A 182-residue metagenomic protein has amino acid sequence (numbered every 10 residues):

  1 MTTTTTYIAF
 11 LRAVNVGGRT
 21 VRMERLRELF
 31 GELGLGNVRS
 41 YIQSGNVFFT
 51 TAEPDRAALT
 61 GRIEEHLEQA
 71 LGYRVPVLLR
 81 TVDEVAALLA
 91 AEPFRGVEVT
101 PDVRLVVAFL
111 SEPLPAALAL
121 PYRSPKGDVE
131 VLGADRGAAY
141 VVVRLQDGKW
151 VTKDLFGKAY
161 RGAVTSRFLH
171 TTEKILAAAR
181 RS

Functional and structural regions predicted by a protein language model:
T2-S182: Surface-exposed, charge/polar-rich loops and edge strands
